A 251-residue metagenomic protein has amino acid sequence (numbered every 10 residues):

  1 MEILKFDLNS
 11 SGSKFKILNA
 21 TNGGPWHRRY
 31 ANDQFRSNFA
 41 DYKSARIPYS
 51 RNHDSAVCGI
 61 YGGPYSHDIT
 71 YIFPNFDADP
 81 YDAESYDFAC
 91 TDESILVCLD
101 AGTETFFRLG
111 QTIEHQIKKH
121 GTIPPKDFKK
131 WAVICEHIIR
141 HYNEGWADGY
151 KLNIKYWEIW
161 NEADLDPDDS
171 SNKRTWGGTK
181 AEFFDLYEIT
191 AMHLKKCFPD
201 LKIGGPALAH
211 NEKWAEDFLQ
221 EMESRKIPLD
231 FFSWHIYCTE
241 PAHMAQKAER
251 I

Functional and structural regions predicted by a protein language model:
M1-P48, N52-H53: Mature N-terminal, pre-catalytic/accessory segment of carbohydrate-active enzymes
L4-F6, R29-F39, A89-E93, H141-E144 (+2 more regions): Short alpha-helical segments and helix-capping/turn motifs at coil-helix boundaries
A45-P241: Substrate-binding cleft and catalytic face of glycoside hydrolase catalytic domains, especially the flexible beta-alpha
